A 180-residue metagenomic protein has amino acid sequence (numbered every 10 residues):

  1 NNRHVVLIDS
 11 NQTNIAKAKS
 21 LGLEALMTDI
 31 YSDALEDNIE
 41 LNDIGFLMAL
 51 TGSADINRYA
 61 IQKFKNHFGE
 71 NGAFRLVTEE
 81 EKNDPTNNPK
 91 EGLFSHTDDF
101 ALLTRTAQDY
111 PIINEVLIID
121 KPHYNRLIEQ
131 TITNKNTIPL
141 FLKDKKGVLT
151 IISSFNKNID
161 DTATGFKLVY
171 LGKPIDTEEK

Functional and structural regions predicted by a protein language model:
N1-K180: Cytosolic regulatory regions of ion transport systems
